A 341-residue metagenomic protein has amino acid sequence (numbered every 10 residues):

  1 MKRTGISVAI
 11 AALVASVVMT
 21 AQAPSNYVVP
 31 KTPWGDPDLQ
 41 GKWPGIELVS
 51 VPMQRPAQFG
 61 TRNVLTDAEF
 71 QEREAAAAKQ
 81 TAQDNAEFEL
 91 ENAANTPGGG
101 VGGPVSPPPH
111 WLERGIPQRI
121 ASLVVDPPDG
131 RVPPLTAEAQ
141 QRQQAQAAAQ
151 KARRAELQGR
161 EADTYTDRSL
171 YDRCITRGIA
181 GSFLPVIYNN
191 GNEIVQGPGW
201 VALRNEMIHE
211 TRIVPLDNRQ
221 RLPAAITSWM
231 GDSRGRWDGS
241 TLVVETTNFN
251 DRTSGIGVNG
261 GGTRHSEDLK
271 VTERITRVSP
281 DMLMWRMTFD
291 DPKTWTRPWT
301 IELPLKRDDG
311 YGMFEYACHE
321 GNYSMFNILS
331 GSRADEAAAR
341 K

Functional and structural regions predicted by a protein language model:
M1-R3: N-terminal secretory signal peptides that target proteins for export/translocation
G5, I10, M19-K341: PEST-like low-complexity, intrinsically disordered acidic/proline/serine-rich tracts that flank trafficking/processing
